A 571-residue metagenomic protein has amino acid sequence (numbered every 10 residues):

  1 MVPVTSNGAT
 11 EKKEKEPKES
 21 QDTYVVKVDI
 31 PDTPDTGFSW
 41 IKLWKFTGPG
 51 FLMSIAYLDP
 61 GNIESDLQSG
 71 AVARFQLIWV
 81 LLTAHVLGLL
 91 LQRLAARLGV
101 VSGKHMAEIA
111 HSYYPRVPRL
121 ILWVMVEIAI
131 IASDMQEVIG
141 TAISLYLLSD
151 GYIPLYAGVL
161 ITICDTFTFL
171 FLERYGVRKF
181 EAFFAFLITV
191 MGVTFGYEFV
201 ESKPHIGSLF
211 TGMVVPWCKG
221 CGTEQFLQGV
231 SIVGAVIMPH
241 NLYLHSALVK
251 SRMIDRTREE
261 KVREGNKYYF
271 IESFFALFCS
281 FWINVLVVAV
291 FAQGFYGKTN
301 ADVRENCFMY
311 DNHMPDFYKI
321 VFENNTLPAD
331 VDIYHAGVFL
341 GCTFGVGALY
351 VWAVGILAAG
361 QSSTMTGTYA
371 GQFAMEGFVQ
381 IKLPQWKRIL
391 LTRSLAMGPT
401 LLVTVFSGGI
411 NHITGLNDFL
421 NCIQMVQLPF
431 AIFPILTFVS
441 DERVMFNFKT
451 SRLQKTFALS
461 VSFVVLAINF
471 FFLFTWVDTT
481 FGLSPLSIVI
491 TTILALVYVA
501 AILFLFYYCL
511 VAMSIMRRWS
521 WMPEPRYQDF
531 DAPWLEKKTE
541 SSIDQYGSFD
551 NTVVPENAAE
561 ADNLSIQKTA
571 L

Functional and structural regions predicted by a protein language model:
V2-G61, Y268, F275: Membrane-interface "cap" regions at the ends of multi-pass membrane proteins
V26-D29, S65-A71, Q92-P118, I143-Y146 (+5 more regions): Flexible loop linkers connecting adjacent transmembrane helices in multi-pass alpha-helical membrane transporters
L43-G61, F195-Q293, G355-A359: Hydrophobic, membrane-embedded alpha-helices of multi-pass small-molecule transporters
M53, V80-Y114, L122-M135, F322 (+1 more regions): Juxtamembrane transmembrane-helix boundary signature
R116-V117, P154-T162, E323-V331, G341-L349 (+4 more regions): Loop-to-transmembrane helix boundary motifs in multi-pass membrane proteins
R119-W123, E127, L148-L172, V190 (+3 more regions): Transmembrane alpha-helical segments of multi-pass small-molecule transport proteins
T166, L170, I188-C221, F226 (+4 more regions): Hydrophobic alpha-helical segments and their helix-loop junctions in multi-pass secondary transporters
F183, F373, W386-S394, I413-V497 (+1 more regions): C-terminal membrane-solvent junction of multi-pass transporters and transport-like membrane proteins
